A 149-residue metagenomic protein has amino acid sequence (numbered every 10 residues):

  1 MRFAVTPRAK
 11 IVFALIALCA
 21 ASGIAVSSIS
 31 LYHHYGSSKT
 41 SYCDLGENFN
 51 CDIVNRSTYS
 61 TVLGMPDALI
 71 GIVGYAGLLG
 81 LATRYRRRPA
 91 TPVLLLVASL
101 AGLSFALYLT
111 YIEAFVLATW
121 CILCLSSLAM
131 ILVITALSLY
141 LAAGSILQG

Functional and structural regions predicted by a protein language model:
M1-G149: Membrane-interfacial helix-loop segments of redox and metal-homeostasis proteins, especially TM-loop-TM junctions
